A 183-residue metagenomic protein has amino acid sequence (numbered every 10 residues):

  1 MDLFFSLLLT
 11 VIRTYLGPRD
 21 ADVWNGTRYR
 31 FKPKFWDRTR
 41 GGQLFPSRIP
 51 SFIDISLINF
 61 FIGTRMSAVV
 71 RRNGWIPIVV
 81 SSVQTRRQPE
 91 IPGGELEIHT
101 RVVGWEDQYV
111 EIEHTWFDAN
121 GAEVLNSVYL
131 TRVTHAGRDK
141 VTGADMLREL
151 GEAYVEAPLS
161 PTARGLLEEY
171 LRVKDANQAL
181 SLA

Functional and structural regions predicted by a protein language model:
M1-L16, R87-E95, V102-A183: HotDog/MaoC-like acyl-thioester-processing domains
V23-F35: Short amphipathic
R38-I53, L182: A conserved, well-ordered hydrophobic junction motif at loop->secondary-structure transitions
R48-R72: Active-site helix/loop of acyl-thioester processing domains in fatty-acid/polyketide metabolism, spanning hotdog-fold
I58, I62, M66, L96 (+2 more regions): Short helix-capping and hinge/turn segments at secondary-structure transitions, especially at repeat and domain
I78: Ligand/cofactor pocket segment of small-molecule handling proteins
